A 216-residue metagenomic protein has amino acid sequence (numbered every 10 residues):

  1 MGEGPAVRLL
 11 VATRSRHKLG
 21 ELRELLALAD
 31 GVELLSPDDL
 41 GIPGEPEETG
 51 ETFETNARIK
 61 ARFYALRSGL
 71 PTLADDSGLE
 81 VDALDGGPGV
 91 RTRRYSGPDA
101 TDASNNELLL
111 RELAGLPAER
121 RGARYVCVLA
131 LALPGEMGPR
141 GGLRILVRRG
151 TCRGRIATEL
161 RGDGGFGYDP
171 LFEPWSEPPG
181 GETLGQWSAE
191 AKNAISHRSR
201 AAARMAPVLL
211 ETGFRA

Functional and structural regions predicted by a protein language model:
G2-L10, R16-A216: Anionic-ligand binding patches
